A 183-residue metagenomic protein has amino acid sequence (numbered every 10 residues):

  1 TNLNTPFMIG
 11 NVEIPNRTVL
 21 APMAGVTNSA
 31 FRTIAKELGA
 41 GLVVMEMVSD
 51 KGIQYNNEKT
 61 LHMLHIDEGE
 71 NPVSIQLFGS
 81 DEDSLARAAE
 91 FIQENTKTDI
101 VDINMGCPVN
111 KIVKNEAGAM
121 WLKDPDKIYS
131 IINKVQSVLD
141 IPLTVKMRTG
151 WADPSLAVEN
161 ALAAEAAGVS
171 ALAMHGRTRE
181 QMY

Functional and structural regions predicted by a protein language model:
T1-Y183: Flavin-dependent oxidoreductase catalytic cores
